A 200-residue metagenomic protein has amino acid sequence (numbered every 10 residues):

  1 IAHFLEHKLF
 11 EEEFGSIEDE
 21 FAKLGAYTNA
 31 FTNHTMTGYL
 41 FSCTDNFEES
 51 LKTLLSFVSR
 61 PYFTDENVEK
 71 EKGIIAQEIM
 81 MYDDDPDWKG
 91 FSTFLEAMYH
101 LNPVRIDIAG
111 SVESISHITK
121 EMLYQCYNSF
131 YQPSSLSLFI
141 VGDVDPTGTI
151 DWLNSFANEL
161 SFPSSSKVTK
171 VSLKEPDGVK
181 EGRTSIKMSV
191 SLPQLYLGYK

Functional and structural regions predicted by a protein language model:
A2-E11: Active-site recognition of the HExxH zinc-binding catalytic motif
F14: Gly/Pro- and small hydrophobic-enriched strand-loop and loop-to-helix capping segments that sit at the rims
I17-K167, S185, L192, Y196: Charge-rich, well-structured scaffold segments of protease-associated domains
E121, G178-V179: Short gly/ser/thr-rich secondary-structure transition/capping motifs
P163-D177: A generic structural motif
V179-K187: Short amphipathic
